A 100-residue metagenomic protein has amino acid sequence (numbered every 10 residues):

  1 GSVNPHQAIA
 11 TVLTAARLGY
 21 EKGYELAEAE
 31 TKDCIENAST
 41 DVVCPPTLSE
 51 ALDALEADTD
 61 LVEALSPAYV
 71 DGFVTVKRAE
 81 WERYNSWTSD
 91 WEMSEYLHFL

Functional and structural regions predicted by a protein language model:
G1-L100: Catalytic-core signal marking the mid-to-C-terminal active-site face
